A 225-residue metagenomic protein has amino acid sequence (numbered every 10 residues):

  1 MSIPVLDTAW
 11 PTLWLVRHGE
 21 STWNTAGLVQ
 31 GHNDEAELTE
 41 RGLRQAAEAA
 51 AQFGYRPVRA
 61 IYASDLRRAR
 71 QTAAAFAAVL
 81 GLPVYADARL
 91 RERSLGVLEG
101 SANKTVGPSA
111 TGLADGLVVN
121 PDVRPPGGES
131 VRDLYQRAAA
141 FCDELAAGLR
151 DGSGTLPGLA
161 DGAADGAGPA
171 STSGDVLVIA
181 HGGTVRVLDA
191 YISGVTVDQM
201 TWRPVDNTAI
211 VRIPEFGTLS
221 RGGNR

Functional and structural regions predicted by a protein language model:
S2, T8-T12, V16-L82: Active-site-proximal alpha-helix that buttresses catalytic centers in soluble enzyme cores
L13, T172-A180: Generic beta-sheet signal
E37, V79-A140, N224: Phosphate-handling substructures
A47-G54, Y135, A139-R150, D165: Generic structural signal for well-ordered alpha-helical scaffold segments
A63-S64, Q136, I179-A180: Short beta-strand scaffold positions
A147-S173: Intrinsically disordered, low-complexity terminal tails and inter-domain linkers enriched for S/T/G/P/D/E
G182-R186: GST superfamily/GST-like fold recognition
S193-R221: Domain-level recognition of soluble alpha/beta enzyme cores, biased toward histidine phosphatases/phosphomutases
